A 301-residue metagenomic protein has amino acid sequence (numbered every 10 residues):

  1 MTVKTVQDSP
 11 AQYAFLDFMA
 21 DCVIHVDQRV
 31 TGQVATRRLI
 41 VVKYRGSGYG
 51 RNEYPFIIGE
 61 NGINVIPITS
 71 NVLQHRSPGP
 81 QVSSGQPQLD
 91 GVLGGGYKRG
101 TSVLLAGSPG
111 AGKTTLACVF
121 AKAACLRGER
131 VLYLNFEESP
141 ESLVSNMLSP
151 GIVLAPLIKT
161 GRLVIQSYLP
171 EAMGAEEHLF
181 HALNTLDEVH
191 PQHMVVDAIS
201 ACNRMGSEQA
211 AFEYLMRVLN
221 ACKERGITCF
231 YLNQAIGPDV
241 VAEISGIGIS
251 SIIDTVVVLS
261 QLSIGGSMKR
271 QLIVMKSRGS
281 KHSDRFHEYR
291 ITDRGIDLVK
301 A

Functional and structural regions predicted by a protein language model:
M1-T5, A210-G237: Substrate-engagement module of ASCE P-loop NTPases
K4-S9, R29-G32, R45-G48, E60-I63 (+8 more regions): Conserved nucleotide-binding/hydrolysis micro-motifs of P-loop NTPases
S9-Q12, N203-F212, V241-E243: Conserved ATPase-coupling elements of RecA-like P-loop NTPase cores
R29-S83, P87, F180, D187-V189 (+2 more regions): Conserved P-loop NTPase
S84, L89-A117, G161, Q166-Y168 (+4 more regions): Flexible loop/N-cap segments at domain edges
V92-L154: Walker A/P-loop NTP-binding active-site region of P-loop NTPases, recognizing the glycine-rich GxxxxGKT/S
K113, N135, Q192, V196 (+2 more regions): Glycine-rich phosphate-binding loops of nucleotide-dependent enzymes
E129-E213: Conserved inter-motif catalytic segment of the P-loop NTP-binding fold
